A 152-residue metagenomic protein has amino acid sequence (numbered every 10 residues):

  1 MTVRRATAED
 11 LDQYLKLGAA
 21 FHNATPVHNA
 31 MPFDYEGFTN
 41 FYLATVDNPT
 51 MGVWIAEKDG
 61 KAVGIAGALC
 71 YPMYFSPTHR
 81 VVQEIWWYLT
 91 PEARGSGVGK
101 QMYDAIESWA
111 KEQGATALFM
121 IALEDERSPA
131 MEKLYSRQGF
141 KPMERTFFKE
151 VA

Functional and structural regions predicted by a protein language model:
T2-K16: A short beta-loop-alpha structural element at the N-terminal edge of CoA-dependent acyl/N-acetyltransferase catalytic
H22-F41: Conserved GNAT-fold acetyl-CoA-binding loop/helix
N40-I55: A short helix-loop-beta-strand connector motif used in the catalytic cores of GNAT acetyltransferases and, in some
I55, K61-C70: Conserved beta-strand in the GNAT
I85-G95: A short, internal acetyl-CoA/4′-phosphopantetheine-binding micro-motif in the GNAT/acyltransferase core
Q101-T116: Conserved acyl-CoA
F119-M131, V151: Conserved beta-strand-loop-alpha-helix junction that forms the acyl-donor binding cleft
K133-R145: Conserved acetyl-CoA-binding loop of GNAT-fold acetyltransferases
